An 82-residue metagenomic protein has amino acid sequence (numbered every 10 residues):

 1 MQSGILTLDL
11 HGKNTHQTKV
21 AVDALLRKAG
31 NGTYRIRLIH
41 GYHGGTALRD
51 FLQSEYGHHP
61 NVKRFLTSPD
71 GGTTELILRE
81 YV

Functional and structural regions predicted by a protein language model:
M1-V82: Long, charged, low-complexity intrinsically disordered regions
